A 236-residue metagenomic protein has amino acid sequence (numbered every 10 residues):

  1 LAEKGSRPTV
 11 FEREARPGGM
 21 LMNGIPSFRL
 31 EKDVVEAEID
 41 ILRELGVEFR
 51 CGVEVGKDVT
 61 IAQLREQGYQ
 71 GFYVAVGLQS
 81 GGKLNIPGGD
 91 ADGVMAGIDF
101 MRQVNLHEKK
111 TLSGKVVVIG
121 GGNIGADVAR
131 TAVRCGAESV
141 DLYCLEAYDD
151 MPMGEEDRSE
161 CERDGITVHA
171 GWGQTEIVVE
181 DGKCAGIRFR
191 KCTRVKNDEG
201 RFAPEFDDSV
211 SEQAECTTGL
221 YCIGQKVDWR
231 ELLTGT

Functional and structural regions predicted by a protein language model:
L1-V10, I124-V133: N-terminal Rossmann-like FAD-binding beta1-loop-alpha1 element of flavoenzymes
E3-M22, V140-D149: Glycine-rich FAD pyrophosphate-binding loop
R16, G122-I124: Residue-level detector of alpha-helix initiation sites
G24-R29: Short glycine-enriched, charge-decorated loop/helix-capping segments at active-site entrances that position
D33-K83, M95-N105, K109-L112, R134-G235: A Rossmann-like FAD-binding core segment of flavoenzymes
K83-G89: Short loop/helix-cap segments at secondary-structure boundaries that form the rim of catalytic
T111-G122: Beta1/beta-strand and adjacent pyrophosphate-binding region of the FAD-binding site in flavoprotein oxidoreductases
